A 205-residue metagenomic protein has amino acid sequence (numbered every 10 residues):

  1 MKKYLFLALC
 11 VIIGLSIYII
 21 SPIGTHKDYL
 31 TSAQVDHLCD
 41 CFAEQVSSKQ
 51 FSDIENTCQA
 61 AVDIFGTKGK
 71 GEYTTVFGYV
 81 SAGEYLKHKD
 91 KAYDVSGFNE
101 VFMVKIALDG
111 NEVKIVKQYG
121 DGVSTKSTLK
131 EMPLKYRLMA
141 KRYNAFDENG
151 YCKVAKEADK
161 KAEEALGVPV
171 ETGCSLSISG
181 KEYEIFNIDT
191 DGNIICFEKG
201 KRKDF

Functional and structural regions predicted by a protein language model:
M1-Y4: Positively charged n-region of N-terminal signal peptides that target proteins for export
F6-S21: Hydrophobic membrane-insertion alpha-helices, especially the h-region of bacterial N-terminal signal peptides
G14-S16, D109, F197: Compositionally biased, intrinsically disordered low-complexity segments
I20-A82: N-terminal export/targeting and maturation segments
A60-V123: Mature extracytoplasmic domains of secretory-pathway proteins
I115-F205: Low-complexity, intrinsically disordered terminal/linker segments enriched in charged and Gly/Pro repeats
